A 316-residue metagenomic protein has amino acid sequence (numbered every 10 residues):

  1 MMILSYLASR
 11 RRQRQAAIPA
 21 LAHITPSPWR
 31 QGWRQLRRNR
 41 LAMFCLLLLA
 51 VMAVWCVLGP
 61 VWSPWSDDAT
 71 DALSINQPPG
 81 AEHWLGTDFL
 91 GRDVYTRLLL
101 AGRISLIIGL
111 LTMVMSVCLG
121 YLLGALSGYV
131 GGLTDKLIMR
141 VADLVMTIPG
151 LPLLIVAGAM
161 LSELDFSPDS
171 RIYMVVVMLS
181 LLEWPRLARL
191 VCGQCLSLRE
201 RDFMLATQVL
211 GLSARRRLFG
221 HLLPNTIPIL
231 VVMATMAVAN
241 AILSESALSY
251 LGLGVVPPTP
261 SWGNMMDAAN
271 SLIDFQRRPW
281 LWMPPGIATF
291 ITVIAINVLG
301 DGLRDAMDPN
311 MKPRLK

Functional and structural regions predicted by a protein language model:
M1-Y121, A125, L133-K136, L151 (+7 more regions): Gly/Trp-centered helix-boundary motif
M52-C56, I155-A159, L179-P185, M236 (+1 more regions): Alpha-helical transmembrane segments of multi-pass membrane proteins
P60, G128-Y129, A159-E163, G193 (+3 more regions): Transmembrane helix-loop junction
W84, V94, M115-L119, G128-Y129 (+3 more regions): Generic hydrophobic transmembrane alpha-helix motif, especially the helices
V94-A101, V141, V191, C195 (+4 more regions): Short hydrophobic alpha-helical segments within the ABC transporter permease transmembrane module
Y129-L133, D169, T235, Q276: Helix-loop interface residues and adjacent transmembrane-helix termini in multi-pass membrane transporters, primarily
P152-V156, M160, V176, L230-M265: Non-cytoplasmic
Q194-F203, Q208, L303-N310: Transmembrane helix boundary and interhelical loop/hinge segments in multi-pass membrane proteins
